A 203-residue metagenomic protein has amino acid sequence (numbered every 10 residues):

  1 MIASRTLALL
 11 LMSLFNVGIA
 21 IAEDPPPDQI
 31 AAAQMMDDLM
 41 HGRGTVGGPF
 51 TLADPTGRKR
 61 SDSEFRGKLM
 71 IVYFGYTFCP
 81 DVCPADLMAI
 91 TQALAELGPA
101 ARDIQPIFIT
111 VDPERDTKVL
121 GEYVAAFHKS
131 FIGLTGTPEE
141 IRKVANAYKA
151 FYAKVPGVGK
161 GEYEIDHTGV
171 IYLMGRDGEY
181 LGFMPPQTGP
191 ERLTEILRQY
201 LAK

Functional and structural regions predicted by a protein language model:
M1-P49, A53, K203: N-terminal targeting signals for export/organelle localization
G47-G48, M70, T168-V170: Short loop/turn microsegments at loop-to-beta-strand junctions
R60-S61, L181: Generic structural signal for well-ordered beta-strand positions
D62-D86, I90: Short active-site neighborhood of thiol/selenol oxidoreductases, capturing the structured segment around
A85-V144: Structural microenvironment flanking redox-active thiols in thiol-disulfide oxidoreductases
E140-I196: Thiol/disulfide oxidoreductase modules built on the thioredoxin-like
L197-K203: Extracytoplasmic/luminal low-complexity segments enriched in Pro/Gly and acidic/polar residues that act as flexible
